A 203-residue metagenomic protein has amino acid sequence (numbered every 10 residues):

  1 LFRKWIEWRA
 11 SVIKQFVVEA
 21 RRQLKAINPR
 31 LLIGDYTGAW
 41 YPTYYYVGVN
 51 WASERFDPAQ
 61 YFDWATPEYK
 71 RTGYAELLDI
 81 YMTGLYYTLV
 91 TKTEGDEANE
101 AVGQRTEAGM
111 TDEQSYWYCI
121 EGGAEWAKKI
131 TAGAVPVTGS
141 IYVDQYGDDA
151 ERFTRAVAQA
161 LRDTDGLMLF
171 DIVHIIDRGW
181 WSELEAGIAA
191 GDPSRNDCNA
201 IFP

Functional and structural regions predicted by a protein language model:
L1-M110: Polysaccharide-binding and catalytic clefts of secreted carbohydrate-active enzymes
T66-P203: Substrate-binding cleft of secreted/luminal carbohydrate-active enzymes
